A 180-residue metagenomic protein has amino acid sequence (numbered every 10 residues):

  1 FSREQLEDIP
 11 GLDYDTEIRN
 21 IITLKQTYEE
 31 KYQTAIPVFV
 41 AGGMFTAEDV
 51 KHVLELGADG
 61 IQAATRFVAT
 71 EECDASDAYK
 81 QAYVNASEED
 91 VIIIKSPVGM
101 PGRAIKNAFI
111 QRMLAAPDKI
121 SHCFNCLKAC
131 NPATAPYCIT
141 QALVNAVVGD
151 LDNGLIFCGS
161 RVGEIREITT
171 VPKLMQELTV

Functional and structural regions predicted by a protein language model:
F1-F39, F45-V180: Conserved active-site-proximal phosphate/metal-binding subdomains
